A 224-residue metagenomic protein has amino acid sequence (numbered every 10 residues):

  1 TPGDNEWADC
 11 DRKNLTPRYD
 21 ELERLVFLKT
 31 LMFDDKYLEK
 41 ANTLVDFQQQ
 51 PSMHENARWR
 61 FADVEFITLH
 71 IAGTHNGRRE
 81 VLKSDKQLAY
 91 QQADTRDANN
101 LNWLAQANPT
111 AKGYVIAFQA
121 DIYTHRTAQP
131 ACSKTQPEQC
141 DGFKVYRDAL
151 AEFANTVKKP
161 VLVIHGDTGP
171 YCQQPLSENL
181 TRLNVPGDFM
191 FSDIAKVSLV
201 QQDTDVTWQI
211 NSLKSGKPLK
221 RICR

Functional and structural regions predicted by a protein language model:
T1-R96, S177-Q201: Extended active-site neighborhood of metal-dependent phosphoesterases/phosphodiesterases
I67, K83-L176: His/acidic metal-ligating clusters that form di-metal
G169-R224: Binuclear metal-dependent phosphoesterase catalytic core
